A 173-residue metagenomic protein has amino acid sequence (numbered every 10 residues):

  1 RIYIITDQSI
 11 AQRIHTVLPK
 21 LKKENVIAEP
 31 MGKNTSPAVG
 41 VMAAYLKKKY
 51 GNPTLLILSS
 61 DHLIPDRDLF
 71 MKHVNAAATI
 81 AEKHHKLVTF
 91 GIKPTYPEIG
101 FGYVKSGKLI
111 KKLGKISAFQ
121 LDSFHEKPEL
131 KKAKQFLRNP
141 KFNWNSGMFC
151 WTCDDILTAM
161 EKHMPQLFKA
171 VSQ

Functional and structural regions predicted by a protein language model:
R1-I57, P65-M71, N75: Conserved N-terminal catalytic core of the sugar/cofactor nucleotidyltransferase
I5, L56-S59, T89-K93, H125 (+1 more regions): Short beta-strand segments
K22-K23, Y50-P53, K83-L87, I99-G100 (+2 more regions): Short coil/turn connectors at secondary-structure junctions
G32-P37, Y96-E98, L130-K132: A short acidic, often aromatic-flanked loop/helix-cap motif at beta-alpha or helix-coil junctions that lines enzyme
K47-K48, E82, R138: Residue-level signal for alpha-helix termini/capping positions
L63-I99: Conserved donor-nucleotide/metal-binding helix-loop-beta segment in metal-dependent transferases, i.e., the alpha-helix
Y103-Q173: Catalytic core of tubulin tyrosine ligase-like
